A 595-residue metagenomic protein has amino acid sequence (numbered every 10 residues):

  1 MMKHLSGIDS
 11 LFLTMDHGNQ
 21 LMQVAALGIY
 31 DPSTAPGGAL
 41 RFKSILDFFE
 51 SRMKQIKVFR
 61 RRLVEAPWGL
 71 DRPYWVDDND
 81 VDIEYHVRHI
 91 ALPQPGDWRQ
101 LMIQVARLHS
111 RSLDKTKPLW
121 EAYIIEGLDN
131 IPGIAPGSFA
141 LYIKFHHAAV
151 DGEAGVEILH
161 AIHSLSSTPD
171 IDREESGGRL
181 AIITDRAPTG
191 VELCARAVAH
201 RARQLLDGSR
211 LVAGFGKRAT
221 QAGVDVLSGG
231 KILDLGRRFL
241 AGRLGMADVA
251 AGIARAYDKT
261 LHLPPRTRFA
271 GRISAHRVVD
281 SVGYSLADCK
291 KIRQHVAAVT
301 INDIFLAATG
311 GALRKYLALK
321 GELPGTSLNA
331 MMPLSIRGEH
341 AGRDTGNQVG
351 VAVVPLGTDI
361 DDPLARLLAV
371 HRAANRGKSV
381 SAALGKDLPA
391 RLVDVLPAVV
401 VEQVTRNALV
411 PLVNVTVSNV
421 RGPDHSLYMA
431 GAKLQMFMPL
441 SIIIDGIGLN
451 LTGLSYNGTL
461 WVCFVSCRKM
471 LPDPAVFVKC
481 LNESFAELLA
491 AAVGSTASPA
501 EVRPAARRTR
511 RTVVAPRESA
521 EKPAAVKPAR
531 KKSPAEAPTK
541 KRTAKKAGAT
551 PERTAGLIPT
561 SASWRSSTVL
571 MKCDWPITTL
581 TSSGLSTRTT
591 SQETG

Functional and structural regions predicted by a protein language model:
M1-I8, L27-L40, L46-I447, L451-N482 (+1 more regions): Soluble acyl-CoA-dependent acyltransferase catalytic core bearing the H(X)4D motif
M1-Q23: Generic start-of-chain signal for non-secretory N-termini
S10, H17, V249, K259 (+4 more regions): Short linear motifs in intrinsically disordered/low-complexity regions
R553-T554, P559-T568, C573-G595: Low-acidity, Ser/Thr- and Arg-rich intrinsically disordered low-complexity segments
